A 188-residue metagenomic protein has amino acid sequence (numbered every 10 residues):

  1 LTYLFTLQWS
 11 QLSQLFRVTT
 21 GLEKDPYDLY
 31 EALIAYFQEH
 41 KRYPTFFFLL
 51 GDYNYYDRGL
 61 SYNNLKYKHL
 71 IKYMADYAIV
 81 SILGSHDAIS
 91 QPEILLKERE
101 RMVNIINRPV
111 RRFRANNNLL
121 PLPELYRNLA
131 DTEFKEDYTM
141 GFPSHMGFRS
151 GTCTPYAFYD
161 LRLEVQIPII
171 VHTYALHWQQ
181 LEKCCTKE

Functional and structural regions predicted by a protein language model:
L1-L22, D28-F37, R101-E188: Active-site-adjacent pocket scaffolds in enzyme catalytic domains
E31-L120, L176: Metal-dependent polysaccharide deacetylase catalytic core of the NodB/CE4 family, i.e., the active-site-bearing domain
